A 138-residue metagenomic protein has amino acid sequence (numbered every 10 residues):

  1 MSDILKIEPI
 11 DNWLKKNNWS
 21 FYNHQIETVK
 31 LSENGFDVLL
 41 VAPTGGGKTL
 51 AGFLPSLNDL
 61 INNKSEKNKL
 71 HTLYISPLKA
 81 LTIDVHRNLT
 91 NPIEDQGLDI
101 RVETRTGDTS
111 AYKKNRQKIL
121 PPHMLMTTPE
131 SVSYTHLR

Functional and structural regions predicted by a protein language model:
S2-L39: Conserved pre-motif I regulatory segment
L39-V41, L73: Short hydrophobic/aromatic beta-strand immediately N-terminal to the Walker A/P-loop
T49-N58: Motif I (Walker A/P-loop) of helicase-class P-loop NTPases
D59-T82: Conserved SF1/SF2 helicase motif Ia
I83-T104: Conserved helix-turn-beta segment of the N-terminal RecA-like "Helicase ATP-binding" lobe in SF1/SF2 helicases
E103-Y112: Conserved helicase motor
A111-H123: Conserved motor-coupling elements within RecA-like helicase/translocase cores
T135-H136: Conserved small/polar residues in nucleotide/adenosyl-binding loops
